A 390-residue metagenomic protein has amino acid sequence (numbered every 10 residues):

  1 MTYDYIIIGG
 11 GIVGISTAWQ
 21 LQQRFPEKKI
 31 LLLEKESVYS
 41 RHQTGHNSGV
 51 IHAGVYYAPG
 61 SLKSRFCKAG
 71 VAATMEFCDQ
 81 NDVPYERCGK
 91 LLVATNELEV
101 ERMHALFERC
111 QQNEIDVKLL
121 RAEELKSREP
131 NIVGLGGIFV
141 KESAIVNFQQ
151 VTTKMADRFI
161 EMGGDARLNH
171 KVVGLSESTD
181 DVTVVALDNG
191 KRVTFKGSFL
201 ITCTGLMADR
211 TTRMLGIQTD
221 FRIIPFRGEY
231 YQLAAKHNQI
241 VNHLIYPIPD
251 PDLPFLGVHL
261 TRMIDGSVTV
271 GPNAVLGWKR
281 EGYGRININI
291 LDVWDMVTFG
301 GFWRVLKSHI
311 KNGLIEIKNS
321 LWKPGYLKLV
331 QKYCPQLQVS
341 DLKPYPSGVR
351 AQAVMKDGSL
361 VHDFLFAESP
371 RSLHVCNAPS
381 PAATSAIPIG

Functional and structural regions predicted by a protein language model:
M1-V13, L31: Beta1/beta-strand and adjacent pyrophosphate-binding region of the FAD-binding site in flavoprotein oxidoreductases
V13, V38, M207: Conserved Rossmann-like nucleotide-cofactor binding loop
S16, L175-N289: Flavin-dependent oxidoreductases
Q22-G45: Glycine-rich FAD pyrophosphate-binding loop
G49-E124, G134, G257-V258, T269 (+2 more regions): Dinucleotide-binding Rossmann-like beta1-alpha1 core, especially the glycine-rich loop that anchors the ADP
A58-A69, V93-R102, I138-R158, R167 (+2 more regions): Short beta-strand to alpha-helix junction loop
I138-F199, C203, I387-G390: Helical element adjacent to the flavin cofactor pocket in flavoenzyme catalytic cores
F255, R285, V297-I389: C-terminal catalytic lobe of FAD-dependent flavoproteins
